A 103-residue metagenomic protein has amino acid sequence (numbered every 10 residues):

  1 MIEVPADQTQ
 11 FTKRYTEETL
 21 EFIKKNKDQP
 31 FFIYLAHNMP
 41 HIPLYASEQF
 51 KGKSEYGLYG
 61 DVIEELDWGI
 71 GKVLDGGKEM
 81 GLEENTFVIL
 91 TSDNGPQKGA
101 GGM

Functional and structural regions predicted by a protein language model:
M1-A6, A36, G71, D75 (+1 more regions): Short intrinsically disordered, low-complexity coil segments enriched in acidic
M1-I2, F11, I42, G99-M103: Core domains of carbohydrate- and sulfate-ester-processing enzymes
M1-K13, G52-E65: The substrate-binding groove and active-site-proximal loops of carbohydrate-active enzymes, especially glycoside
A6, Y45, S54, G77 (+1 more regions): Residue-level signal for pocket-adjacent positions within structured domains
K13-E21, E64, W68, K72: Short, contiguous clusters of charged residues that form electrostatic/catalytic patches at enzyme active sites, used
Y15, P40-I42, V73-G77: RecA-like P-loop NTPase motor core of helicase/translocase proteins
E17-V62, Q97: Active-site His/acidic residue clusters
E65-M103: Metal-dependent active-site segment of extracytoplasmic phospho-/sulfohydrolases and closely related
